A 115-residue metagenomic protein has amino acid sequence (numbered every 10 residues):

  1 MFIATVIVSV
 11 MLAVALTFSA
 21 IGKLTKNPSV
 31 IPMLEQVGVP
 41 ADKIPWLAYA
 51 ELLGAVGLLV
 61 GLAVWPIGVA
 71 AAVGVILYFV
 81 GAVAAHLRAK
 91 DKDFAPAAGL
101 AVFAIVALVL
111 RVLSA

Functional and structural regions predicted by a protein language model:
M1-A115: Membrane-interface extramembranous regions
